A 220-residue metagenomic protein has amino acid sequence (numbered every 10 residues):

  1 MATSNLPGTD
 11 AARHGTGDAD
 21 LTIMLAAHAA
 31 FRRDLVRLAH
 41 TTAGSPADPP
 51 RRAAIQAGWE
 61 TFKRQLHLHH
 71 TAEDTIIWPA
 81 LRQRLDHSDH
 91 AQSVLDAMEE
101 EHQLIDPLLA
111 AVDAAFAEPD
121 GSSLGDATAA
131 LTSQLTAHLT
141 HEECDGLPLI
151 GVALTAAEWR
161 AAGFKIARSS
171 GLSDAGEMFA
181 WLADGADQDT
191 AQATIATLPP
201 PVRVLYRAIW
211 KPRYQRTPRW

Functional and structural regions predicted by a protein language model:
M1-W220: Small-residue-biased structural context
